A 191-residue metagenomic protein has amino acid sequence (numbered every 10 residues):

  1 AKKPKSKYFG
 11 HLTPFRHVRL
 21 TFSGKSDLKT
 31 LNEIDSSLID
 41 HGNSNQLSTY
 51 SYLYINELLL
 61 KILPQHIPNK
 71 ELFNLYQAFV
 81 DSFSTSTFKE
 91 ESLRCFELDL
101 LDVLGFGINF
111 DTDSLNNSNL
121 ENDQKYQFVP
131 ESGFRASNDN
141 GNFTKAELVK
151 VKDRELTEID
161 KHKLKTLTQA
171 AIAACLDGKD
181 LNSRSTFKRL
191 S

Functional and structural regions predicted by a protein language model:
A1-S191: Non-catalytic alpha-helical scaffolds and adjoining flexible linkers that form interface surfaces for assembly
